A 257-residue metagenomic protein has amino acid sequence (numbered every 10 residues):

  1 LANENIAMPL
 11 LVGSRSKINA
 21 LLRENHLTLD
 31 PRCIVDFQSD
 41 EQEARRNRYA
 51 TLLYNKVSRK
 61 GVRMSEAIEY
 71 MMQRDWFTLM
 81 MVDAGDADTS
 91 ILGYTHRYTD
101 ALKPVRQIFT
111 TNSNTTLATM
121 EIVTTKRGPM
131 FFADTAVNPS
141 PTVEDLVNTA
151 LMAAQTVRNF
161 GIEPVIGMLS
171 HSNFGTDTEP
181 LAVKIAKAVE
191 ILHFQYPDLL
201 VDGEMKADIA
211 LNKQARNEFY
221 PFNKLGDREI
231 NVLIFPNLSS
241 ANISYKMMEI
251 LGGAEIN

Functional and structural regions predicted by a protein language model:
A2-N257: Anion-binding alpha/beta catalytic cores of soluble intermediary-metabolism enzymes, centered on
